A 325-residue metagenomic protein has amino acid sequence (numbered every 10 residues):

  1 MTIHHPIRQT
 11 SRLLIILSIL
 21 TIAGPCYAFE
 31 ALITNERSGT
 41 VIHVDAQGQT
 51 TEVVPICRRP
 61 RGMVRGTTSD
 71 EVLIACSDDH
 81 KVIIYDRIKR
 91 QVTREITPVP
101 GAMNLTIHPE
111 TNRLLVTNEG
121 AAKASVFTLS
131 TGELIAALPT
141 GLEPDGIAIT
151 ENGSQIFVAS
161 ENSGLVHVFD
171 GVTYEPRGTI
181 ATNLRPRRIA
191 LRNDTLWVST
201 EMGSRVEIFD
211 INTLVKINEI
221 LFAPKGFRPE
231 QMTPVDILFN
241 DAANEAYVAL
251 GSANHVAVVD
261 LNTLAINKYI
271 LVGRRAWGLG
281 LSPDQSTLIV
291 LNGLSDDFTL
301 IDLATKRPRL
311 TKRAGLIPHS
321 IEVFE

Functional and structural regions predicted by a protein language model:
M1-T2, A136: Accessible peptide chain termini
T2-L14: Bacterial N-terminal signal peptides that target proteins for export
R12-A23: Bacterial N-terminal signal peptides
T21-E325: Predominantly soluble domains enriched in secretory-pathway, periplasmic, or organellar proteins
